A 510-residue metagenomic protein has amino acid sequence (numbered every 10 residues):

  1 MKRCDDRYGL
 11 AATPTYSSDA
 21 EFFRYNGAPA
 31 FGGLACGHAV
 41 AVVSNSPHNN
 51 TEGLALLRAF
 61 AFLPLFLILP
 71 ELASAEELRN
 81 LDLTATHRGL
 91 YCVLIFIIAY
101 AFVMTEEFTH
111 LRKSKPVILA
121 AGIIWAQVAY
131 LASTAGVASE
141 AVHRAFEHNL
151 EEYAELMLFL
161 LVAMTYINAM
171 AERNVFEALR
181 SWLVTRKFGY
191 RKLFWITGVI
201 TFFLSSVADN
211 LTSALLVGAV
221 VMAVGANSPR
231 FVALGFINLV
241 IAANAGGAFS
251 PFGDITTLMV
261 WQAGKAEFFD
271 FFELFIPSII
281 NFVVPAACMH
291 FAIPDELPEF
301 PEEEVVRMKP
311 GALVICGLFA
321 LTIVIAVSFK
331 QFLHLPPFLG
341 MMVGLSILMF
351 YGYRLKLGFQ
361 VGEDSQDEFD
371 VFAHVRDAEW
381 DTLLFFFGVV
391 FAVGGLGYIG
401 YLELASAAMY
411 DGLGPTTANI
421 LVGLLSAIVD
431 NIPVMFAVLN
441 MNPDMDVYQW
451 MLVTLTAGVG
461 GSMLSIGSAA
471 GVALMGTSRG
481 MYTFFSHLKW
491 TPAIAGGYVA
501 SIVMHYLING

Functional and structural regions predicted by a protein language model:
M1-A11, Y16-A75: N-terminal secretory/membrane targeting signals
C36-L56, A73-A85, Y91-L94, L131-A141 (+2 more regions): Intrinsically disordered, low-complexity non-transmembrane regions of multi-pass membrane transporters
F62-L67, I95-M104, A120-A129, L160-N168 (+8 more regions): Hydrophobic core segments of alpha-helical transmembrane domains in multi-pass membrane transport and ion-translocation
D82-L94, E152-V162, S206-A214, L274-V283 (+2 more regions): Structural signature of hydrophobic alpha-helical transmembrane segments
V93-T165, A178-W182, R186, F338 (+2 more regions): Hydrophobic transmembrane alpha-helices of multi-pass solute/ion transporters
V137-R230, W380-P443: Membrane-embedded alpha-helical segments and adjacent helix-loop junctions characteristic of multi-pass solute
L179, T212-A223, F236-I237, S250-G264 (+5 more regions): Re-entrant/interfacial helical elements at transmembrane boundaries that shape and gate the permeation pathway
P229-A233, F249-S250, M259-V260, A266-G311 (+3 more regions): Juxtamembrane and boundary regions of transmembrane helices in multi-pass small-molecule transporters and channels
